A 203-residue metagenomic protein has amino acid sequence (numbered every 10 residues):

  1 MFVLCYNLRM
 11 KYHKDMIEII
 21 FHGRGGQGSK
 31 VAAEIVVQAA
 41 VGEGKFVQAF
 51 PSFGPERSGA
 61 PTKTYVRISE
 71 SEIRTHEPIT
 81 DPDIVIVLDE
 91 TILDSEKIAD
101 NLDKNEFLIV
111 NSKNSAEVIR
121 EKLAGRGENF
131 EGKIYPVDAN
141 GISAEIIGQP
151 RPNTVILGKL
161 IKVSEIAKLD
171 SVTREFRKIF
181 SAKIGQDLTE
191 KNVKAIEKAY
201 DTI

Functional and structural regions predicted by a protein language model:
Y6, K11-I203: Active-site cofactor/cluster-binding pocket
